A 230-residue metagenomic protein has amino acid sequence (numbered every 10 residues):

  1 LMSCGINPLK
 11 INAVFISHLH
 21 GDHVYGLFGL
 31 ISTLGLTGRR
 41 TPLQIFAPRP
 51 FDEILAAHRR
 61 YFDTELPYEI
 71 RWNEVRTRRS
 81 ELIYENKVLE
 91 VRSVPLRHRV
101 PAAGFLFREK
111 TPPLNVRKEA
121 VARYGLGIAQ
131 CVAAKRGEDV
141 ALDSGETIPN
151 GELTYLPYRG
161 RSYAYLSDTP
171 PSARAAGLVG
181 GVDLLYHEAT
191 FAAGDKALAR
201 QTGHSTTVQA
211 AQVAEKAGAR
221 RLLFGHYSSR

Functional and structural regions predicted by a protein language model:
L1-F46, E74-R76: Active-site metal-binding motif and surrounding structural segment of the metallo-beta-lactamase
S3, S32, A57-R60, Q212: Short, well-ordered alpha-helices that flank and scaffold nucleotide-derived cofactor binding pockets
G21, P171, S229: Short active-site segment of divalent metal-dependent hydrolases/proteases that encodes the spacing between
I45, F224-S229: G-domain G4 guanine-recognition motif of GTPases
A47-D52: Conserved Walker A/P-loop ATP-binding site and its immediately adjacent core in helicase/helicase-like ATPase domains
F62-V75: A glycine-rich helix N-cap at a beta->alpha junction
R76-F224: Metal-dependent phosphodiesterase/nuclease catalytic metal-binding core
